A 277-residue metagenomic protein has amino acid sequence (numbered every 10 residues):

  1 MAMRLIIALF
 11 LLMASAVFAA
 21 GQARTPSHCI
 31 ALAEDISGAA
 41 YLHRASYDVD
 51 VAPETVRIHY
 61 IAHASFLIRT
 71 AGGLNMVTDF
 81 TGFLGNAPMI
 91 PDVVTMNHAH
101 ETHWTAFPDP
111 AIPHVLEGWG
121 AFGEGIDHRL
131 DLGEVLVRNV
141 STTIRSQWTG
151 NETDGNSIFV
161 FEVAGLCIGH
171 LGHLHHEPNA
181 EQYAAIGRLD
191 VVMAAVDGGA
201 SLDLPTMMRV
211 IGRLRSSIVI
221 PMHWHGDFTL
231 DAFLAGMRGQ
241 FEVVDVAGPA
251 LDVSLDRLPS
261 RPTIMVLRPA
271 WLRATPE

Functional and structural regions predicted by a protein language model:
M1-I6: Positively charged n-region of N-terminal signal peptides that target proteins for export
L11-A19: Hydrophobic h-region of N-terminal signal peptides that target proteins for export in Gram-negative bacteria
F18-R145, L166-H170, D190, A194 (+3 more regions): Metallo-beta-lactamase
T143-L214, H225-A232: Active-site-proximal loop/helix segments of hydrolase catalytic cores
V219: Residue-level signal for inorganic ion chemistry
M222: A Lys-centered signature of the CheY-like receiver
